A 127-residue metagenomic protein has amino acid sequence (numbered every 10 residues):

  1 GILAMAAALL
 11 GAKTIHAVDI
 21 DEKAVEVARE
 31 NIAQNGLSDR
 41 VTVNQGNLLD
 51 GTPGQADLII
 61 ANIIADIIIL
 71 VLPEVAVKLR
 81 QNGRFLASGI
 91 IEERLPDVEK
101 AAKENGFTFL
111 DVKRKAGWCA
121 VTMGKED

Functional and structural regions predicted by a protein language model:
G1-L48, T52: Conserved SAM/SAH cofactor-binding pocket of Class I
G11, A33-S38, V77-Q81, N105-F107: Short helix-capping segments at alpha-helix termini
A17, I60, A87: Conserved SAM-binding loop
K23-V27, I67, R94: Conserved short alpha-helix immediately C-terminal to the canonical SAM/SAH-binding motif I of Rossmann-like
L49-L58, P73: A short acidic, Gly/Pro-enriched loop at the edge of an enzyme's catalytic core that lines a small-molecule cofactor
I63, A87-E92: Short strand-turn motif at the edge of the Rossmann-like AdoMet-binding core
I69-R84, E99: A short glycine-rich, Lys/Arg-flanked "PGG" loop and its adjoining helix->strand segment in the class I
F107-D127: Core SAM-dependent methyltransferase catalytic element
